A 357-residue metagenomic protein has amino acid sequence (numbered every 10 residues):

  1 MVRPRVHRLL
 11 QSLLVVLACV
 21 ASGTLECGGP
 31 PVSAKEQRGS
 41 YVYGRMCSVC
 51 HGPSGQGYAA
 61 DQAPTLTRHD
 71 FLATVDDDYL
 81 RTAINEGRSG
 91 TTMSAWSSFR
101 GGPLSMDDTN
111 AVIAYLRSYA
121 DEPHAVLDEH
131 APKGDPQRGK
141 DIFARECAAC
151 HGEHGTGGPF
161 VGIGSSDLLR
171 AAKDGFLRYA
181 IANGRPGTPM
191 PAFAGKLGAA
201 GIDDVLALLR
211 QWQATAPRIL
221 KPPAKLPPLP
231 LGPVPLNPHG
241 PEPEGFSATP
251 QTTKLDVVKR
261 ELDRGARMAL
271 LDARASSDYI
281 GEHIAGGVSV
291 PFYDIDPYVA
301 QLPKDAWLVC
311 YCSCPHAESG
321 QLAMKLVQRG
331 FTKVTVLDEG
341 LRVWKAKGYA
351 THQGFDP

Functional and structural regions predicted by a protein language model:
V2-L14: Bacterial N-terminal signal peptides that target proteins for export
Q11-T24: Bacterial N-terminal signal peptides
E26-Y41, S118-I142, F246-T249: Electrostatic cytochrome c docking/interface patches
G39-P53, V112, L116, G139-H154 (+2 more regions): The canonical Cys-X-X-Cys-His
S40, Q56-N85, K140, G152 (+2 more regions): Gly/Gly-Pro-rich "capping" loops immediately C-terminal to redox-active cysteine motifs in periplasmic/lumenal
A60-L66, N85-N110, V126-E129, K133-G134 (+2 more regions): Axial heme c-ligation environment in periplasmic c-type cytochrome domains
L209-L270, D278, D356-P357: Flexible, polar/low-complexity N-terminal or interdomain linker segments that lie immediately upstream of folded
V299-W344: Catalytic cysteine-centered active loop of the rhodanese-like fold, especially the PTP/DSP P-loop
